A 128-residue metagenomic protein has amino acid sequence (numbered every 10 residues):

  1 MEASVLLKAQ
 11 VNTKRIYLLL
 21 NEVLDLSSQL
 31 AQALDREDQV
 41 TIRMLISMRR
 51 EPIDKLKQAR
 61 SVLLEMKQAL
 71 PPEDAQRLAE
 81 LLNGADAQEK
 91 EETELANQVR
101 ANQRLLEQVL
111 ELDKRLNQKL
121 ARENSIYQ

Functional and structural regions predicted by a protein language model:
E2-L82: Extended, charge-rich alpha-helical scaffolding segments
L78-Q128: Short terminal interaction segments
